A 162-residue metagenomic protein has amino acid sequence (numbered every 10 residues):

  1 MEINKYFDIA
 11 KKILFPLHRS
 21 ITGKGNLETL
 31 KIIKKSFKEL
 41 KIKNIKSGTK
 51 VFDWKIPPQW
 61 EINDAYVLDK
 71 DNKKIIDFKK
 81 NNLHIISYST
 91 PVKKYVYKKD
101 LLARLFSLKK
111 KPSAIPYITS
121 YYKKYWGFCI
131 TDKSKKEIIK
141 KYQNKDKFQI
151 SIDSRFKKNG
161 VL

Functional and structural regions predicted by a protein language model:
M1-L162: N-terminal hydrophobic/helix-forming segments and targeting peptides
